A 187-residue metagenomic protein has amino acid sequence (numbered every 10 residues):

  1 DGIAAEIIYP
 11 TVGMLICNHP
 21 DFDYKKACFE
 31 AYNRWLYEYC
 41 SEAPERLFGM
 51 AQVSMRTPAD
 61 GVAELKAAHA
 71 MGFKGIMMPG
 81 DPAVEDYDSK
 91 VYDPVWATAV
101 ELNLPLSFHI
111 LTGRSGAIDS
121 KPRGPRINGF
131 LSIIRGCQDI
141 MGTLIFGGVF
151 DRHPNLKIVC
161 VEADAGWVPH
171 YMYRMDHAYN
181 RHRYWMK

Functional and structural regions predicted by a protein language model:
D1-F22, R46-Q52, K74-M78: Divalent metal-dependent hydrolysis catalytic cores, especially in the metallo-beta-lactamase
G2, N33, H109: Acidic active-site catalytic centers that drive phospho-/nucleotidyl reactions and related ester hydrolyses
D23-Y39: Active-site-proximal gating segment of KS-fold condensing enzymes and close homologs
A27, S41-F48, V53, P58-K187: Catalytic pocket-lining loop regions of alpha/beta-barrel enzymes, especially the amidohydrolase/enolase/GH5 lineages
